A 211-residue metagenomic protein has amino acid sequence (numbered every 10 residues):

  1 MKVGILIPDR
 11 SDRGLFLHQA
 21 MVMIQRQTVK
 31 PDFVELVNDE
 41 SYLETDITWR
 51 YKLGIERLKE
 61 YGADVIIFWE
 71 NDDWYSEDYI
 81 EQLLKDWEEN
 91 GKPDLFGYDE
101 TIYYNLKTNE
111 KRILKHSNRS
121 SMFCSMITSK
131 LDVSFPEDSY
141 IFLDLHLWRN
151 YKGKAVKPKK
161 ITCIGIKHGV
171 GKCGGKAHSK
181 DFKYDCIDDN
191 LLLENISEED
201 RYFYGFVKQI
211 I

Functional and structural regions predicted by a protein language model:
K2-L6, H146: Cell-envelope/extracellular polymer assembly enzymes that use nucleotide-activated donors
D12-F16: Donor nucleotide-sugar binding loop of glycosyltransferases
Q19-P31: Short, acidic, metal-binding catalytic loop of nucleotide-sugar glycosyltransferases
N38-E40, E70: Acidic ATP/Mg2+-coordinating residue in the GHKL
S41-L58: Glycine-rich, basic loop-to-helix element that forms the pyrophosphate-binding segment of sugar-nucleotide handling
I66: Short aromatic/hydrophobic "clamp" motif used to bind/position activated sugar donors
W69, S76-F142: Conserved catalytic core of nucleotide-sugar-dependent glycosyltransferases
E137-I211: C-terminal catalytic/acceptor-binding lobe
